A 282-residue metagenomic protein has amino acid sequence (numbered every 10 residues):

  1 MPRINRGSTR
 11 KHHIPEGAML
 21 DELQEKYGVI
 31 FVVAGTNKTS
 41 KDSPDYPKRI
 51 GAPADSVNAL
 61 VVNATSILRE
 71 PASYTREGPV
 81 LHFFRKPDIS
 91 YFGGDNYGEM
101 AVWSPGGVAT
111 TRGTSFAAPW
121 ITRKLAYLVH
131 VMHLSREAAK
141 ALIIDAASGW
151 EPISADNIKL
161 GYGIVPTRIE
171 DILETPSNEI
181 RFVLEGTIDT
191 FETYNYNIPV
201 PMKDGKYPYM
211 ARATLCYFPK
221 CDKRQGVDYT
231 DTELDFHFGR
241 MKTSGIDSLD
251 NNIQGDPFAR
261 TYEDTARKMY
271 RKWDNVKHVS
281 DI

Functional and structural regions predicted by a protein language model:
M1-A52, T110-R112, F116-A117: Substrate-binding/access-modulating region of protease and related hydrolase catalytic domains
I4-N5, G35-T39, T65-I67, D95 (+1 more regions): Acidic, glycine-rich active-site loops and adjacent beta-strand->loop/helix elements that engage anionic groups
K26-G28, S56-N58, V80-K86, V131-L142 (+1 more regions): Subtilisin-like serine protease catalytic core
K48-A126: Extracellular S/T/G-rich loop segment that most often corresponds to the catalytic His/Ser-adjacent loop
T122-V131, D145: Short glycine/serine- and small hydrophobic-enriched flexible loop segments
M132-P208: C-terminal subdomain of the subtilisin-like protease fold in secreted/lumenal serine endopeptidases
M210-R271, V276: Extended low-complexity, serine/threonine- and proline-enriched intrinsically disordered segments
H278-I282: Short, aromatic- and glycine-rich surface loops/edge beta-strands on solvent-exposed regions
